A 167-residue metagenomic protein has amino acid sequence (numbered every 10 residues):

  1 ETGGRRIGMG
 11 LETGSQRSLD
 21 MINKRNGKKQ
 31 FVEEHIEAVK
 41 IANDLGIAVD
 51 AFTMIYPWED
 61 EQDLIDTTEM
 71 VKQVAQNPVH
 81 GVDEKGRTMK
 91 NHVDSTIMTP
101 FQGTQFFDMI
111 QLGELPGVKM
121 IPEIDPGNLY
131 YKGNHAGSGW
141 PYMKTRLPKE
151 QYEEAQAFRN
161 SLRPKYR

Functional and structural regions predicted by a protein language model:
E1-R167: A structural motif corresponding to the C-terminal lobe/cap of the Radical SAM core domain
